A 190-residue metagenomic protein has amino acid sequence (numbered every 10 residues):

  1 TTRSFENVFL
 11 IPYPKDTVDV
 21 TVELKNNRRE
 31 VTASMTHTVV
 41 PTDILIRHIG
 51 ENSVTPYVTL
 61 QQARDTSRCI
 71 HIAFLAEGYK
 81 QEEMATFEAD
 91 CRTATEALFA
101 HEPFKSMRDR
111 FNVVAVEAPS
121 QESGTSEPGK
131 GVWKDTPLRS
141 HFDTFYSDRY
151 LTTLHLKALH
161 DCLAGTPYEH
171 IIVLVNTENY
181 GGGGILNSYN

Functional and structural regions predicted by a protein language model:
T1-H48: Beta-strand-enriched, solvent-exposed domains that form extended recognition/catalytic surfaces
T17-D19, C69, R110, E169: Extracellular structured ligand-interaction cores
R28-T32, Q81, E178-L186: Short, surface-exposed beta-strand/loop "edge" segments at domain boundaries and coil↔beta transitions
V40-T42, K80, L154-L156: Helix N-terminus capping/helix-initiation residues
P41-T42, C91-A94, V132-T136, N190: Short, low-complexity, polar/charged sequence segments that are solvent-exposed and flexible
H48-A100, K105, A115-T125, K157-H160 (+3 more regions): Fold-level signature of zinc-dependent metallopeptidase catalytic domains
R110-Y189: Active-site-proximal segments of metallohydrolase catalytic domains
